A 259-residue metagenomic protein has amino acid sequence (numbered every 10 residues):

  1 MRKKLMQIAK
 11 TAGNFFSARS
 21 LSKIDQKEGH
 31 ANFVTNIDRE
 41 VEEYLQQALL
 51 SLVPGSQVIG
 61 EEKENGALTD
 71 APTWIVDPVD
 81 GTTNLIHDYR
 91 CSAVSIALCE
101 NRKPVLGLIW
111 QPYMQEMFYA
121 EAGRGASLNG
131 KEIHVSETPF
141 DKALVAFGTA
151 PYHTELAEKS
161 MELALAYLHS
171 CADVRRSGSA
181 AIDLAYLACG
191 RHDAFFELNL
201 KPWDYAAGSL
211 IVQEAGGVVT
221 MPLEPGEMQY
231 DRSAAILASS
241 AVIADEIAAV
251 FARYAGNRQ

Functional and structural regions predicted by a protein language model:
M1-V79, G256-Q259: N-terminal subdomain of lithium-sensitive/metallo-dependent phosphomonoesterases centered on the IMPase/IPPase/PAP
F16, D38, L49, T82 (+6 more regions): Residue-level signal for inorganic ion chemistry
S51, I59, L68-H134, L210-Q213: Active-site-adjacent structural elements in enzyme catalytic cores
Q57-K63, G216-D231: Acidic, metal-binding active-site segment of PIN/NYN-like and related structure-specific nucleases
L68-P72, F140, A188-R191, Y230-S233: A short, glycine/Asx- and small/polar-enriched loop/turn that sits immediately N-terminal to a beta-strand
A97-L184, G226, R232-Q259: Acidic beta-strand-loop-alpha-helix segment within the catalytic core of divalent metal-dependent phosphate-processing
D183-C189, A206-E214: Acidic, metal-associated active-site segment
C189-A194, G217-V218: Alpha-to-beta junction loops
